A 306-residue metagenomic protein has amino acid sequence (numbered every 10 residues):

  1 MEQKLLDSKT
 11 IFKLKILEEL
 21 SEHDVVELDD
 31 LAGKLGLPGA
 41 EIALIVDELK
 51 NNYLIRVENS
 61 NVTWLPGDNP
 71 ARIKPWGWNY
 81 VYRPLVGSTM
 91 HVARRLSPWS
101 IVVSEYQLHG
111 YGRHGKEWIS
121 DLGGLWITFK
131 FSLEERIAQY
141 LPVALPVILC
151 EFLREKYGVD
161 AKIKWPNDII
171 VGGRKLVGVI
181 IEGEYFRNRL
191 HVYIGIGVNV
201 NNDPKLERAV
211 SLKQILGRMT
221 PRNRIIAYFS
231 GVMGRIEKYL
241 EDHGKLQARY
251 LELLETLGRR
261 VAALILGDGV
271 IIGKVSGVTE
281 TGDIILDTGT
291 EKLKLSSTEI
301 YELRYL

Functional and structural regions predicted by a protein language model:
E2-R154, T220: N-terminal lobe of the biotin/lipoate ligase/transferase fold
L17, R259-L306: Conserved RNA-binding domains used in RNP assembly and mRNA/RNA metabolism
V81-R83, K162, S296: General small-molecule cofactor/ligand-binding pocket signal
W99, E105, P166, L176-G178 (+2 more regions): Conserved beta-strand residues within beta-sheet cores
E105-Q107, I170, E182, A262-L266 (+1 more regions): A generic structural motif
H109, V200-D203, D283: Short, acidic Gly/Pro/Ser/Thr-rich loop/turn segments
S120-R222: Nucleotide and nucleotide-moiety/phosphate-recognizing core
I215-I271, S276, Y305-L306: Conserved, helical-rich catalytic subdomain that frames metal- and/or nucleotide-binding sites in enzyme alpha/beta
